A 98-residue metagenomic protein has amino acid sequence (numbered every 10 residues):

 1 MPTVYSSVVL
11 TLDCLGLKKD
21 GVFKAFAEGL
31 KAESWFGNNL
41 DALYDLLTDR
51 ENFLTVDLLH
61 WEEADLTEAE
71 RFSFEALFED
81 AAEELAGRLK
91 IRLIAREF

Functional and structural regions predicted by a protein language model:
M1-F98: Positively charged, polar, low-complexity stretches
